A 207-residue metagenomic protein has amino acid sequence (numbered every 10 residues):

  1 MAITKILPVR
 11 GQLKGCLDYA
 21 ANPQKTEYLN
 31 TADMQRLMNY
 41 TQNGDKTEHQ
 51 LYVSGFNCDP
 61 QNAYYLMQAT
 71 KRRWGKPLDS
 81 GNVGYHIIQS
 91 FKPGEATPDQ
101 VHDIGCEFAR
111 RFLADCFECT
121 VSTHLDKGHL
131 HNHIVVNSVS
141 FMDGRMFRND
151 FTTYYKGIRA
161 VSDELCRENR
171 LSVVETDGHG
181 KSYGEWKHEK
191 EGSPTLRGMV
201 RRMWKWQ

Functional and structural regions predicted by a protein language model:
M1-Q207: N-terminal nicking endonuclease/strand-transfer module with a His-rich metal-binding environment and a catalytic Tyr
